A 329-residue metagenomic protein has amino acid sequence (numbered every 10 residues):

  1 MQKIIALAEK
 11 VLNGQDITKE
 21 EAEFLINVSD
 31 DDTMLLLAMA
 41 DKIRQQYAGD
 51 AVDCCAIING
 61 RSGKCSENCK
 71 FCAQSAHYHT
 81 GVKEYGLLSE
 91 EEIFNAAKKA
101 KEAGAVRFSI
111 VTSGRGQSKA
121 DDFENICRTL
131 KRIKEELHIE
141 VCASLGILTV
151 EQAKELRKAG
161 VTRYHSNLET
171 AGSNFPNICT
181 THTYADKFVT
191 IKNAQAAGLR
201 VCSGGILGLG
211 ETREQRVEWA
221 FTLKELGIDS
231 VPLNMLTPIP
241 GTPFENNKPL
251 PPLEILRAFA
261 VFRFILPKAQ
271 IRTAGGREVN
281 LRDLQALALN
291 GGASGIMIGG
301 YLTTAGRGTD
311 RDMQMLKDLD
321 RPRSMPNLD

Functional and structural regions predicted by a protein language model:
M1-D31, N95, K224-D329: Auxiliary Fe-S-binding modules of radical SAM enzymes
G14, A40, C69, I110 (+5 more regions): Conserved, mostly hydrophobic/aromatic
F24-N27, I57-N59, G114-R115, L145 (+3 more regions): Conserved short loop/turn motifs at secondary-structure junctions
S29-L36, D41, E211, Q215-P232: Zinc-dependent deaminase catalytic domain
L35-Y78, Y85-S109: N-terminal pre-triad scaffold of radical SAM enzymes
L37, S66, A120-I126, R213-V217 (+2 more regions): Conserved strand-to-helix beginnings and helix N-cap segments that scaffold or border functional pockets
V52-A56, F108, V141-A143, Y164-S166 (+4 more regions): Hydrophobic faces of well-ordered beta-strands that scaffold small-molecule active sites in alpha/beta enzyme cores
H77-G204, L209, R213-V217, T222-L226: Conserved Radical SAM active-site core
